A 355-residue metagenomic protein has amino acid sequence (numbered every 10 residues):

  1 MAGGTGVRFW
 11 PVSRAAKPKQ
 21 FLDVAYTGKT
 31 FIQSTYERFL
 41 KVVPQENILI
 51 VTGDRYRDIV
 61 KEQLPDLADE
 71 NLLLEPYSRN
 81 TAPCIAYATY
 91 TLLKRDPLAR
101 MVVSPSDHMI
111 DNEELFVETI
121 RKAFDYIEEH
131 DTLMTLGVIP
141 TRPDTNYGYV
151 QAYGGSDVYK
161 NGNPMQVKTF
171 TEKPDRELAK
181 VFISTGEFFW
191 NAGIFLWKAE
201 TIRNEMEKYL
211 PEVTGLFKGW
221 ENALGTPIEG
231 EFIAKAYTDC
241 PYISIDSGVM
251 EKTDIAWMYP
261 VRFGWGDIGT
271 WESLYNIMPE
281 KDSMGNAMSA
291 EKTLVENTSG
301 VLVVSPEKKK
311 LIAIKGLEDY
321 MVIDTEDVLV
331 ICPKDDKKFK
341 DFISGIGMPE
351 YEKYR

Functional and structural regions predicted by a protein language model:
M1-A2, V51, V102-P105, T135-I139 (+2 more regions): Short beta-strand segments
V7-A15, Y26-P105, M109-R121, Y354: Conserved N-terminal catalytic core of the sugar/cofactor nucleotidyltransferase
I32, A88, D107, V150 (+3 more regions): Residue-level signal for inorganic ion chemistry
Q45-E46, A68-D69, D96-A99, E129-L133 (+8 more regions): Short coil/turn connectors at secondary-structure junctions
V102, F195, D267: Residues that recognize and position ribonucleotide moieties
E113-A234, W257, K308, P333: Conserved core of the sugar-phosphate nucleotidyltransferase
A199-R355: Left-handed beta-helix
